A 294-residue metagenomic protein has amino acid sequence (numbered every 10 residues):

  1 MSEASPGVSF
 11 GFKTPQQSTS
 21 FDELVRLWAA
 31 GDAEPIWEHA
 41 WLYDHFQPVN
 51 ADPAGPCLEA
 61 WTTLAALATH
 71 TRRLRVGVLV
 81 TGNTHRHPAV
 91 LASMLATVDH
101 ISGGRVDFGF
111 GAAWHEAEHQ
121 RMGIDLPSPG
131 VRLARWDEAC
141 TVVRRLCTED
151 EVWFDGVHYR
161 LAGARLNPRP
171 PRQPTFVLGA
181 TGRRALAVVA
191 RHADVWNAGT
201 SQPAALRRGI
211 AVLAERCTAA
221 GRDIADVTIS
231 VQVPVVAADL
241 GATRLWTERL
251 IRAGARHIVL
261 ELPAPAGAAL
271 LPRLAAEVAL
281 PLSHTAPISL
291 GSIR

Functional and structural regions predicted by a protein language model:
M1-H70, P174, A276-E277, I288-I293: N-terminal beta1-alpha1-beta2 module of alpha/beta enzyme domains
S2-P6, Q47-P53, V78, T84-H192 (+2 more regions): Internal, glycine-rich beta/alpha segment that forms the wall or movable "lid" of small-molecule/cofactor binding
V8-T14, E38-L42, R75-V78, V106-F110 (+4 more regions): Hydrophobic faces of well-ordered beta-strands that scaffold small-molecule active sites in alpha/beta enzyme cores
Q17-D22, F46-N50, A54-L58, N83-A89 (+3 more regions): Acidic-and-aromatic substrate-binding clefts and catalytic sites of carbohydrate-active enzymes
S20-A33, V90-M94, L178-R191, A238-I251 (+1 more regions): Short, acidic/polar
R26-Y43, R191, V195, G199 (+1 more regions): Catalytic domains of carbohydrate-active enzymes, especially glycoside hydrolases
R132, A139-R144, L206-L213, A266-I288: C-terminal helical cap(s) of enzyme catalytic domains, especially alpha/beta-barrels
S230-A275, L282, S292-R294: C-terminal alpha-helical cap/extension of soluble enzyme domains
